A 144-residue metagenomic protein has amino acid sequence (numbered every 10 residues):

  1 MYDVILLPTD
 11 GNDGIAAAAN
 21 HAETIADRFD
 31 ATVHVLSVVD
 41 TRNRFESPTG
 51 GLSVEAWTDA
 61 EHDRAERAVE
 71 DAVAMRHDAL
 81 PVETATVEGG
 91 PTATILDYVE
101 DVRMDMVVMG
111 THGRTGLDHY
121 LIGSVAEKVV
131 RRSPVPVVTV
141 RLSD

Functional and structural regions predicted by a protein language model:
D3-P48: Small/aliphatic-rich secondary-structure junction motif
H21, A60-A72, T94: Short, solvent-exposed amphipathic alpha-helices that sit in or adjacent to ligand/effector-binding or catalytic
L36, E83-V87, V138: General small-molecule cofactor/ligand-binding pocket signal
V39-R64: Acidic, proline/glycine-rich short linear motifs
R42-N43, T94, G116: Generic structural signal for helix capping and beta-alpha/helix-loop junctions
A74-V107, D144: Structural beta-alpha unit
D101-D144: Gly/Ser-rich helix-loop-strand patches that form or flank binding pockets for ribonucleotide-derived cofactors
